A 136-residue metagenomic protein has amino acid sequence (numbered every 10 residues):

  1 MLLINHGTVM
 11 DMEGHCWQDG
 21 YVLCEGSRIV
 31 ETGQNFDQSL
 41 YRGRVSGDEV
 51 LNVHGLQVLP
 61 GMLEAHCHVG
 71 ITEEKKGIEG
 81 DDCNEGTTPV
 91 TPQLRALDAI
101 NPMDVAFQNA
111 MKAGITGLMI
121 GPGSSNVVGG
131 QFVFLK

Functional and structural regions predicted by a protein language model:
M1-N5: Extreme N-terminal starter segment of soluble prokaryotic enzymes
V9, E13-L59: Histidine-rich, glycine-flanked metal-binding segment
Q18, G77-G80, V133-F134: Short, glycine/charged-enriched secondary-structure capping and boundary segments
Q38, N126-V128: Short secondary-structure capping/turn micro-motifs that flank functional sites
L56-P122, N126: Metal-associated gating/positioning segment near the N- to mid-region
V128-K136: Mobile "lid/hinge" segments at catalytic clefts and subdomain interfaces of large enzymes
